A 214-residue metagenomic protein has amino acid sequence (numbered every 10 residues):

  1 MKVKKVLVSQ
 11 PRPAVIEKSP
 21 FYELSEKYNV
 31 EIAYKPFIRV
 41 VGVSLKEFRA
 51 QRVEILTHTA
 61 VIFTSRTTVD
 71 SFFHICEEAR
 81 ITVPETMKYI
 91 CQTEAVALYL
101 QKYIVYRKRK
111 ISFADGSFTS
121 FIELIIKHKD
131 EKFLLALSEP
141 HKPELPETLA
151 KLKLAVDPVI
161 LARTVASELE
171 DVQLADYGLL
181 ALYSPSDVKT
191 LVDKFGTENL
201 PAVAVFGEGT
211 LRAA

Functional and structural regions predicted by a protein language model:
M1-A214: Conserved beta-alpha
